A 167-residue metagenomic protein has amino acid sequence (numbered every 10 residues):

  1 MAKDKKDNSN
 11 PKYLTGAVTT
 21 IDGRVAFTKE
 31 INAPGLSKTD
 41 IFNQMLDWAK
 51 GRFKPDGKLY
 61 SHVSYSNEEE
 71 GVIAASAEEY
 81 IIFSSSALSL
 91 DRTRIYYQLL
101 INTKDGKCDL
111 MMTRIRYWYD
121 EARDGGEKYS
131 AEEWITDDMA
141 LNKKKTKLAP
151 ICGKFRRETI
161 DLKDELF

Functional and structural regions predicted by a protein language model:
A2-F167: Ser/Thr-rich, low-complexity intrinsically disordered terminal regions
